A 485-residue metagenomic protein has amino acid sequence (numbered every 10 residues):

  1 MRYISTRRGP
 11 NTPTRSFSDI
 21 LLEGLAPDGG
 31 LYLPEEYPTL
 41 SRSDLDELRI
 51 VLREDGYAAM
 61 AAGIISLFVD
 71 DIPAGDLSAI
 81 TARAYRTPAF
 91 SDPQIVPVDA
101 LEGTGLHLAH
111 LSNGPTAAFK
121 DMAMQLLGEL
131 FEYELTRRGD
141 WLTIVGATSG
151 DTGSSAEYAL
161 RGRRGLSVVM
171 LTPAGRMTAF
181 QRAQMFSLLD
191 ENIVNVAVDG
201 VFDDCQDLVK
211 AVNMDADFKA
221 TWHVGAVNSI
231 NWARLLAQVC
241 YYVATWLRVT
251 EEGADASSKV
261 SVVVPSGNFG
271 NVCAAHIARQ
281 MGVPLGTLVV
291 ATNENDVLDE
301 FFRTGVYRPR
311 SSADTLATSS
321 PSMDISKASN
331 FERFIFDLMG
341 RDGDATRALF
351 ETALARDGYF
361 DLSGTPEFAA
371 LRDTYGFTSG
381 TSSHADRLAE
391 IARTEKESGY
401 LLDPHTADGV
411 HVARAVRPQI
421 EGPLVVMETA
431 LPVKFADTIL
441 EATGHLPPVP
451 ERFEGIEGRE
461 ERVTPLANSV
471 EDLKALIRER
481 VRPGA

Functional and structural regions predicted by a protein language model:
M1-A485: PLP-dependent amino-acid enzyme catalytic core
